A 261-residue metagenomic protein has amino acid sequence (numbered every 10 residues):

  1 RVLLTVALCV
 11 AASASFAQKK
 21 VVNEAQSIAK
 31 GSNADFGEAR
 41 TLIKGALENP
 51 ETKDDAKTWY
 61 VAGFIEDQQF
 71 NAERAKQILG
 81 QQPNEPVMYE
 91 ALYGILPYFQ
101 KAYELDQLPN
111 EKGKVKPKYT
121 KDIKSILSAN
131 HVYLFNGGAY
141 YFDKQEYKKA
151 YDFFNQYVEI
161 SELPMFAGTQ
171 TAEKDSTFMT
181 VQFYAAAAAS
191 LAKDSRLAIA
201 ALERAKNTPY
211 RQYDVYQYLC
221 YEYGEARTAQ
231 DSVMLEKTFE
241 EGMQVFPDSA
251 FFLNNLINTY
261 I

Functional and structural regions predicted by a protein language model:
R1-S27, G242: Bacterial Sec-dependent N-terminal signal peptides
Q18-I78, P83-V87: Start-of-domain marker
E24, E38, A62, Q69 (+5 more regions): Structural register within alpha-helical repeat arrays
I28, E66, Y141, Q182 (+3 more regions): Residue at a conserved register position within TPR or TPR-like alpha-solenoid repeats
A46, A102, Y157, R204-A205 (+1 more regions): Canonical positions in the second alpha-helix
E51-K53, Q107, E162, Y210-R211 (+1 more regions): Short coil turns that delineate tetratricopeptide repeat
A56-T58, F166-Q170, V181, D214-Y216 (+1 more regions): TPR alpha-solenoid repeat register
I65-Q182, R196, A229-S232: Short coil/linker segments at helix-helix boundaries
